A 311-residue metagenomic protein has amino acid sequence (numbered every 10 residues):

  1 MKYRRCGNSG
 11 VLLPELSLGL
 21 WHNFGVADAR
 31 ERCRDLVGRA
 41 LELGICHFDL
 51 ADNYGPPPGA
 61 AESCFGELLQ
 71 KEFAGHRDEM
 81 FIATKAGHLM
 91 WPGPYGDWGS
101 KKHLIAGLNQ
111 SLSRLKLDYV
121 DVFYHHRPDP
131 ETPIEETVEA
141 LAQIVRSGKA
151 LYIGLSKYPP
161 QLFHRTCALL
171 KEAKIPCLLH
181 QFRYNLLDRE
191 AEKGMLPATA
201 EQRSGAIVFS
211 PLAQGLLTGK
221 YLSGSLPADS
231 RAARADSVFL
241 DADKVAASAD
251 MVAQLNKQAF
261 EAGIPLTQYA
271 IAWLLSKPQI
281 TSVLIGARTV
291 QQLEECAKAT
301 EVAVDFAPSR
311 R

Functional and structural regions predicted by a protein language model:
M1-M80: N-terminal binding-site loop/beta-alpha segment at the start of enzyme catalytic domains that lines or forms
C6, L18, C33, A40 (+13 more regions): Conserved, mostly hydrophobic/aromatic
G7-G25, A83-G96, Y119, Y124: N-terminal small/glycine-rich loop or linker at the start of catalytic domains across soluble metabolic enzymes
A27-L41, W98-L115, Q161-C167: Short, acidic/polar
D28-R32, A60, C64, Y95-H103 (+2 more regions): Alpha-helix N-cap and loop-to-helix initiation/capping positions
F73, N109-D118, G263: Phosphate/pyrophosphate-binding loops at sites that engage ATP/ADP/AMP, CoA/4′-phosphopantetheine, polyphosphate
R77-M90, Q181-R183: A short, structured active-site edge motif that brings together acidic residues
P128, T132-R310: Beta/alpha (TIM)-barrel catalytic core signal, keyed to glycine-rich beta->alpha loops juxtaposed to Asp/Glu that bind
